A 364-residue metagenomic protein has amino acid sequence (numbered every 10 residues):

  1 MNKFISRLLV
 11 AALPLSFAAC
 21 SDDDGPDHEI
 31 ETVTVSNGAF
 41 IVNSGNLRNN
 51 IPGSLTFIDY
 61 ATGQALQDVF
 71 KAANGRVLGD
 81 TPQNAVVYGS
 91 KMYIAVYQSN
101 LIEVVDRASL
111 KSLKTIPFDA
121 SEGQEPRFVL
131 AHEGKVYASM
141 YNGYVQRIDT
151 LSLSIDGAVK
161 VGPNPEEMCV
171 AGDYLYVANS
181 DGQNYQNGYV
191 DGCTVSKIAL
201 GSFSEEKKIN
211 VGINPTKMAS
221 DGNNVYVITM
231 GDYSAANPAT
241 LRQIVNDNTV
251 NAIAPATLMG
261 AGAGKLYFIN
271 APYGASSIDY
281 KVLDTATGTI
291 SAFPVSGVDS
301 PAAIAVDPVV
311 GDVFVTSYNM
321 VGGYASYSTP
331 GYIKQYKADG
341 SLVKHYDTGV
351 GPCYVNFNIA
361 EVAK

Functional and structural regions predicted by a protein language model:
F4-R7, S21-K364: Predominantly soluble domains enriched in secretory-pathway, periplasmic, or organellar proteins
V10: Acidic, glycine-enriched active-site microenvironments
S16-A19: C-terminal motif of bacterial Sec signal peptides marking the signal peptidase cleavage site
